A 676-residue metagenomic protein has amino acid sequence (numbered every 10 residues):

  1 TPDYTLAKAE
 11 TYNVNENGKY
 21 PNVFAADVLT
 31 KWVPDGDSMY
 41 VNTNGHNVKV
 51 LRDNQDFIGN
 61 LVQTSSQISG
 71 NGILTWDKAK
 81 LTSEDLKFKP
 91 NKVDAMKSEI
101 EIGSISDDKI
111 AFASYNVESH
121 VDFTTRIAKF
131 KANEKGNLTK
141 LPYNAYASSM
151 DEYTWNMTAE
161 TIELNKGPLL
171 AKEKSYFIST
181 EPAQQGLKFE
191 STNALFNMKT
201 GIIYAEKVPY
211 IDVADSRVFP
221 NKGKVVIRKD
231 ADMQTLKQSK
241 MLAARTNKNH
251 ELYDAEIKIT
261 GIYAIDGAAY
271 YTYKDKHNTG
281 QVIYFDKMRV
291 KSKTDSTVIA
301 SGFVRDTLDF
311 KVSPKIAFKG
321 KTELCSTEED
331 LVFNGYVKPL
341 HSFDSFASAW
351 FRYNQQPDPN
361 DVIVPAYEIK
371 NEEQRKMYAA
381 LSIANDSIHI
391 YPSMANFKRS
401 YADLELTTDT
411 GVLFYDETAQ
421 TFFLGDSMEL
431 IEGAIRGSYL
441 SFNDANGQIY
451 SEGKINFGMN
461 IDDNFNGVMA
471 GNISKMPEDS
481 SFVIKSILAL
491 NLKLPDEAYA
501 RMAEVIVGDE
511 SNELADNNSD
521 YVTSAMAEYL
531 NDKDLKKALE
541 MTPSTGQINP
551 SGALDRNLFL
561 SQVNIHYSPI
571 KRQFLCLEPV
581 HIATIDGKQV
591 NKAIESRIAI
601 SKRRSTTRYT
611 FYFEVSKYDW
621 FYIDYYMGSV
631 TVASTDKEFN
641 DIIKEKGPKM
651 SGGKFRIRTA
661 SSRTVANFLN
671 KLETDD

Functional and structural regions predicted by a protein language model:
T1-D676: Structural signature for solvent-exposed beta-strand/loop edge elements and short helix-capping sites, enriched
